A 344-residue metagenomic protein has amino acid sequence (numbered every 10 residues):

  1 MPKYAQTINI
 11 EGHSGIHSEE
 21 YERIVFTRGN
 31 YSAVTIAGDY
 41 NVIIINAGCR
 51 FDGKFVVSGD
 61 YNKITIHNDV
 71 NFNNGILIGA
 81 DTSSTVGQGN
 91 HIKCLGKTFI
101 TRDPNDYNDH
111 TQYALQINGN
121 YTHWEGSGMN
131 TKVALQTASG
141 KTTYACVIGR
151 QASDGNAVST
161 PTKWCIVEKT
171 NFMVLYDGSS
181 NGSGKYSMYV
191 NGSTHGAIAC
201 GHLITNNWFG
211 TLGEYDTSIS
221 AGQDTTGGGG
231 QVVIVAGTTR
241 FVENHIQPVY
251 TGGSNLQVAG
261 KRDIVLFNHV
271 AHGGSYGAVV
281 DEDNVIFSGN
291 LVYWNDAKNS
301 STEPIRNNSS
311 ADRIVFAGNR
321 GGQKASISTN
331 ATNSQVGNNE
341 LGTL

Functional and structural regions predicted by a protein language model:
M1-G29, G38, V42-N46, G59 (+2 more regions): Glycine-rich repeat segments that build the extracellular carbohydrate-interaction surface of secreted and virion
M1-P2, T27-G29, N46-R50, T65-V70 (+5 more regions): Extracellular beta-strand-rich, repetitive "passenger/adhesive" scaffolds that bind or process carbohydrates
I8-E11, G15-H17, S32-D39, R50-D60 (+11 more regions): Glycine-rich beta-solenoid repeat tracts in large extracellular/virion proteins
I24, V34-I36, I43-I45, V57 (+9 more regions): Fold-core signature of tandem repeat domains
N62, N90, N120, S127 (+9 more regions): Consensus "Asn ladder" position of solenoid repeat domains
H202, D263, V285, I314: Short beta-strand/loop motifs in extracellular/secreted proteins, especially within beta-sandwich accessory domains
